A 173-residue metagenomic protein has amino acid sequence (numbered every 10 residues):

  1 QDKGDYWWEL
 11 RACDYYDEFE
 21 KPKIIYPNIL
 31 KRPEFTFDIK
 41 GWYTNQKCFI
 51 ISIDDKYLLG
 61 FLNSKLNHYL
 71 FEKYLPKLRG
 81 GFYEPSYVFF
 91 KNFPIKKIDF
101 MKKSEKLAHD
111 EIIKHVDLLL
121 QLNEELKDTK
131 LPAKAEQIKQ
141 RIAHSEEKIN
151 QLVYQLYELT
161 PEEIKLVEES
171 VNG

Functional and structural regions predicted by a protein language model:
Q1-S104: Polybasic, glycine- and aromatic-enriched phosphate-binding surface used to engage nucleic acids
I95-G173: Non-catalytic DNA-recognition/assembly elements of restriction-modification systems
